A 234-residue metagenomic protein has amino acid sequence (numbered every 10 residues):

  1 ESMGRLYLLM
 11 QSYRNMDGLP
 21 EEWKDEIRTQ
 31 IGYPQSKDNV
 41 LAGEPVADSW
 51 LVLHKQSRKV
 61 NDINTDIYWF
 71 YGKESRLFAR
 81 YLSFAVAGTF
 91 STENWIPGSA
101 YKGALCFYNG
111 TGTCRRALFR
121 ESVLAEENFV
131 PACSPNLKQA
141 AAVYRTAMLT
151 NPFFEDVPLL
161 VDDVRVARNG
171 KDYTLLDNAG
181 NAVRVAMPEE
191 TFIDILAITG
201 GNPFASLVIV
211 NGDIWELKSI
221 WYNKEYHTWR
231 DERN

Functional and structural regions predicted by a protein language model:
E1-N234: Long, low-complexity, compositionally biased intrinsically disordered regions
